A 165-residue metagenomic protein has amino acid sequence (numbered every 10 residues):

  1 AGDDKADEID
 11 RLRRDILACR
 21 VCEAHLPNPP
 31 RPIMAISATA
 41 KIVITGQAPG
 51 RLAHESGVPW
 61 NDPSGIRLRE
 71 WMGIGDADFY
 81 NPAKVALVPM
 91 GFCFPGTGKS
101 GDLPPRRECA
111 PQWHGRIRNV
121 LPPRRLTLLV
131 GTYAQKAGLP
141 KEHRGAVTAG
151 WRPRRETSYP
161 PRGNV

Functional and structural regions predicted by a protein language model:
G2-V165: A polyanion-binding, active-site-adjacent surface
